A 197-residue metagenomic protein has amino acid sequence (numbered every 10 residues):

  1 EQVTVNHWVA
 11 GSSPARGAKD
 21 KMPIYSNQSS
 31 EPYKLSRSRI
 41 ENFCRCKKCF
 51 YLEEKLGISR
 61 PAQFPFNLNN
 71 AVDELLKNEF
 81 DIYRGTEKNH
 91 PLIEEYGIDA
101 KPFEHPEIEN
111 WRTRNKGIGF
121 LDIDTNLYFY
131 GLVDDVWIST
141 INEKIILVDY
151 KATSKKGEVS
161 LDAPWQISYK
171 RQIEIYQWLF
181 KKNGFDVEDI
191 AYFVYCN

Functional and structural regions predicted by a protein language model:
V3-T4, N27, R37, C49 (+6 more regions): Aromatic-residue detector
N6-H7, D20: Intrinsic-disorder-associated, low-complexity terminal segments enriched in Asp/Asn/His/Tyr and depleted of Lys/Arg
H7, S13, N42: Short glycine- and Lys/Arg-enriched binding-loop motifs that mark or flank ligand-binding interfaces
K21-K144: Metal-dependent nuclease catalytic cores that hydrolyze phosphodiester bonds in DNA/RNA, characterized by
W111-R114, I118-N197: Mg2+/Mn2+-dependent nuclease catalytic core
